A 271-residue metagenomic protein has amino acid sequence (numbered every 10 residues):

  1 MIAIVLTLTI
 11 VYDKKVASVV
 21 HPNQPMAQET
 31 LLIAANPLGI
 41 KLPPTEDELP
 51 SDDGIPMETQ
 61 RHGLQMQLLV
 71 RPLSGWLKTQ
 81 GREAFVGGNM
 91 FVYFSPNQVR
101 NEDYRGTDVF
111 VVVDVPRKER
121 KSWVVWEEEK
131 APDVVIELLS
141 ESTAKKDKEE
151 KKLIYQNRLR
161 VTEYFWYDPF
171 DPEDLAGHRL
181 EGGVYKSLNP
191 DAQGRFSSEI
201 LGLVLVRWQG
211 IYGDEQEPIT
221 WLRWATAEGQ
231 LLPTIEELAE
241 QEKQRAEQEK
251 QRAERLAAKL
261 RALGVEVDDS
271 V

Functional and structural regions predicted by a protein language model:
I2-P56, G75, F94-T107, V112-V134 (+2 more regions): C-terminal interaction segment
T59-R105: Acidic-basic catalytic patches of nuclease active cores, encompassing PD-(D/E)XK and other metal-cofactor nuclease
F85-G87, F165-D168: A structural signal for short, well-ordered beta-strand segments and their strand-loop junctions that often border
T162: Short acidic/polar active-site loop segments enriched in Thr and Asp
